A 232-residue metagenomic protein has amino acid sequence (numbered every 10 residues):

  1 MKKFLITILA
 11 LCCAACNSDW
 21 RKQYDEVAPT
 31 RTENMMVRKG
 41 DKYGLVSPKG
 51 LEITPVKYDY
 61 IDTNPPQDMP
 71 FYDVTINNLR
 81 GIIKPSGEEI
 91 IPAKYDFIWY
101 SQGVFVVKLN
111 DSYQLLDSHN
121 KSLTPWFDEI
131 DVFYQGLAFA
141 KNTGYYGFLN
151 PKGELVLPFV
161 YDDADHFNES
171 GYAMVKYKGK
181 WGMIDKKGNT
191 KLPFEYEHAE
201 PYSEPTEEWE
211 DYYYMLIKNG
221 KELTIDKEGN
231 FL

Functional and structural regions predicted by a protein language model:
F4-C12: Sec-dependent N-terminal signal peptides
C16-L232: Residue-level detector of conserved, function-critical positions
